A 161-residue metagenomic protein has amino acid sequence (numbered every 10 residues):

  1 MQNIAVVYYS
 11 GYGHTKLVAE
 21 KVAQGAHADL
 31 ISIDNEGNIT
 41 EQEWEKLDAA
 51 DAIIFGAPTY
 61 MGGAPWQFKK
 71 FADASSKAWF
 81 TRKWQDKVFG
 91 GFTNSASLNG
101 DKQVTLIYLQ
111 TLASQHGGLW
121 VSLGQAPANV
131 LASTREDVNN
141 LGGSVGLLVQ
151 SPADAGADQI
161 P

Functional and structural regions predicted by a protein language model:
M1-W84, S133, A155-P161: N-terminal beta1-alpha1-beta2 submodule of the flavodoxin-like/Rossmannoid cofactor-binding fold
Y12-H14, A57, G63-A64, G91 (+4 more regions): Gly/Ser/Thr-rich helix-start
G25, A78, L112, H116 (+1 more regions): Change "in soluble alpha/beta enzymes" to "in soluble alpha/beta proteins
A72, D86, L123-G124, V145: Short, intrinsically disordered/low-complexity patches at protein termini and at juxtamembrane boundaries
V88-N140: Short, glycine-/small-residue-rich phosphate/pyrophosphate-handling segment
S133-P161: C-terminal and late-domain segments of enzyme folds
